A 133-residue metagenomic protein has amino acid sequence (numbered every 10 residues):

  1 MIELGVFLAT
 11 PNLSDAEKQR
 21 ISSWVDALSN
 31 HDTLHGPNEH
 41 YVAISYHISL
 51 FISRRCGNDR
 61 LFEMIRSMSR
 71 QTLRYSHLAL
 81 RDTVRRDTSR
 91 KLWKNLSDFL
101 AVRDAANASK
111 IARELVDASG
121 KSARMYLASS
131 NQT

Functional and structural regions predicted by a protein language model:
M1-E17: Conserved segment of winged-helix/HTH DNA-binding domains
L4, L8, F51, S122: Short alpha-helical functional segments enriched in proximate histidine and acidic residues
S14-L78, S89-S97, V102, N107-A118: Conserved amphipathic alpha-helical segments that form helical-bundle/coiled-coil interaction surfaces
D82: A glycine- and Lys/Arg-enriched "phosphate-lid" helix/loop adjacent to the NTP-binding pocket of small-molecule kinases
R85-D87: Active-site loop of classical SDR/Rossmann-like NAD(P)-dependent oxidoreductases, centered on the catalytic Tyr-X3-Lys
L115-Q132: Short, charge-rich amphipathic alpha-helical segments embedded in non-transmembrane helical bundles/solenoids
